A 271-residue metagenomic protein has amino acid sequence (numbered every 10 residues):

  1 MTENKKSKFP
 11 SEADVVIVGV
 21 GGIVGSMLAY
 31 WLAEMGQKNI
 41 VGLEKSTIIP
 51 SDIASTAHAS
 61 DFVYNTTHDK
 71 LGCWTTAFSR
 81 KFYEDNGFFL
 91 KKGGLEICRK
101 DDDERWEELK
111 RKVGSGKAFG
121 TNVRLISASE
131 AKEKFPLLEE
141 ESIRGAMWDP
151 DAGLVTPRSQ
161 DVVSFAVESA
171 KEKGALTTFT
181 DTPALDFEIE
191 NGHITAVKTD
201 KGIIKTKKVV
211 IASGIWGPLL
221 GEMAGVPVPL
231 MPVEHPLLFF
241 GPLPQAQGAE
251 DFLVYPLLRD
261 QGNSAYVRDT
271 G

Functional and structural regions predicted by a protein language model:
S7-V24, V41: Beta1/beta-strand and adjacent pyrophosphate-binding region of the FAD-binding site in flavoprotein oxidoreductases
P10, F88-R99, K132-K173, T195: Helix-loop-beta segment of a Rossmann-like dinucleotide-binding subdomain
V16, Y30-M35, K45, D61-Y64 (+3 more regions): Active-site substrate-recognition segment that forms the wall of the catalytic cavity or substrate channel
I23-V24, I48, W216: Conserved Rossmann-like nucleotide-cofactor binding loop
M27, W31, M35, F165 (+1 more regions): Rossmann-fold NAD(P)-dependent oxidoreductase module
A33-T56: Glycine-rich FAD pyrophosphate-binding loop
A59-K134, G262-V267: Dinucleotide-binding Rossmann-like beta1-alpha1 core, especially the glycine-rich loop that anchors the ADP
W148-K208, A212-P218: Helical element adjacent to the flavin cofactor pocket in flavoenzyme catalytic cores
